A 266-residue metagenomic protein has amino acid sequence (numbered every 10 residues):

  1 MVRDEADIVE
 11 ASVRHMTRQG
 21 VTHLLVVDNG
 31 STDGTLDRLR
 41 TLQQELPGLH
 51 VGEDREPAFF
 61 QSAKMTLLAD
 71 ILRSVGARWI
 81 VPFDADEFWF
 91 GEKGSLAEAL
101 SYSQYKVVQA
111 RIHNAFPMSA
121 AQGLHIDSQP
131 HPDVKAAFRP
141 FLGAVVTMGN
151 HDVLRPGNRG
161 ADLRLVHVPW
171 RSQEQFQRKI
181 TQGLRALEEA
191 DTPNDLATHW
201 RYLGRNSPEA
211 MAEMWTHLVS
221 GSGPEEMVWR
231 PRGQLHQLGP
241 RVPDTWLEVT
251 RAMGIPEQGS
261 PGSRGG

Functional and structural regions predicted by a protein language model:
M1-R14, G30: Active-site beta-to-alpha loop of glycosyltransferases that engages the nucleotide-sugar donor
E10-R14, L36-R40, F90-Y102: Short alpha-helix within the catalytic core of nucleotide-sugar-dependent glycosyltransferases
R14-H23: Short, acidic, metal-binding catalytic loop of nucleotide-sugar glycosyltransferases
T22, R78, K106: Short acidic/polar active-site loop segments enriched in Thr and Asp
T22-G30, G52-D54: Short beta-strand/loop segment that forms part of the nucleotide-sugar
L36-I80: Active-site-proximal specificity loops/subdomain of glycosyltransferases
A63-K64, G91-G266: Catalytic-site signature of metal-activated, phosphate-bearing donor transferases, centered on the GT-A/GT-A-like
A77-F90: Short beta-strand-to-loop acidic/aromatic patch adjacent to the donor-nucleotide binding site
